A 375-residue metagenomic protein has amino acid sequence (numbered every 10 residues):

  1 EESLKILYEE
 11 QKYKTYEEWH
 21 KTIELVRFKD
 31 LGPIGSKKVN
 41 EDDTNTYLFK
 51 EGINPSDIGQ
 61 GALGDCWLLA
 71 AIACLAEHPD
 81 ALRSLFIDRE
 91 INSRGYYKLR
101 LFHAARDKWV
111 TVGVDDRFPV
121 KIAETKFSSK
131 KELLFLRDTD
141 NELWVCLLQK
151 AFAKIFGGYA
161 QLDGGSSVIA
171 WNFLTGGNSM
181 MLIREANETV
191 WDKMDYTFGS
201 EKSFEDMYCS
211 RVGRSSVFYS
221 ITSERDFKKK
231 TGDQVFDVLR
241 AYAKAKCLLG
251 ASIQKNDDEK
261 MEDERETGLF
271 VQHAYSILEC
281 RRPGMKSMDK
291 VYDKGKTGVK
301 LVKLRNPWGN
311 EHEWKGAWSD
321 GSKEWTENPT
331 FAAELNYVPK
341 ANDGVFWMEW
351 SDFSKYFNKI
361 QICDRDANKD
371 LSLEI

Functional and structural regions predicted by a protein language model:
E1-I375: Structured alpha-helical subdomains that flank or immediately precede key functional sites
